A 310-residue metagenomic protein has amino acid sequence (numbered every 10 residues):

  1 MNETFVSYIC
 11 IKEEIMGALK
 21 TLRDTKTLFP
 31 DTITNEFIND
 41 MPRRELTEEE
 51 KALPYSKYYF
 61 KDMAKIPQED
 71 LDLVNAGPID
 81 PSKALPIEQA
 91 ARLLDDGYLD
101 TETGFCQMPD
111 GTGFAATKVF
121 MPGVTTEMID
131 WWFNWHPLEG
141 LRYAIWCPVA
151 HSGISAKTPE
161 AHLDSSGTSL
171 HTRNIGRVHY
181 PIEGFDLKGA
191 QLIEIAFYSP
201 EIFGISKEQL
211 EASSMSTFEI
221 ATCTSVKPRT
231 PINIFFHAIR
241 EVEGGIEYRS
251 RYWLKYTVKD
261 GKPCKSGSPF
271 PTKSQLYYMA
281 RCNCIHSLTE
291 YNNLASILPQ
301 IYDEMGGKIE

Functional and structural regions predicted by a protein language model:
E3, S7-Y8: Intrinsically disordered, low-complexity segments enriched in serine/proline and basic residues
I11, I15-P109, A238-E310: Terminal "cap-and-tail" regions of soluble proteins that handle hydrophobic small molecules
D100-Q107, K118, S155, P159 (+2 more regions): Short amphipathic beta-strand and strand-loop transition segments with alternating hydrophobic
Q107-M128: Terminal, regulation- and interaction-focused segments at domain boundaries
P122-Y143: Amphipathic alpha-helical segments
H136-T158: A short, aromatic/hydrophobic, helix- or strand-capping loop or linear motif that either lines the entrance/gate
H151-R229: Glycine-rich portal/gate segments that line the openings of hydrophobic small-molecule binding cavities
S216-I246, R251-W253: Extended serine/threonine-enriched, polar tracts that run as long, contiguous segments within proteins
